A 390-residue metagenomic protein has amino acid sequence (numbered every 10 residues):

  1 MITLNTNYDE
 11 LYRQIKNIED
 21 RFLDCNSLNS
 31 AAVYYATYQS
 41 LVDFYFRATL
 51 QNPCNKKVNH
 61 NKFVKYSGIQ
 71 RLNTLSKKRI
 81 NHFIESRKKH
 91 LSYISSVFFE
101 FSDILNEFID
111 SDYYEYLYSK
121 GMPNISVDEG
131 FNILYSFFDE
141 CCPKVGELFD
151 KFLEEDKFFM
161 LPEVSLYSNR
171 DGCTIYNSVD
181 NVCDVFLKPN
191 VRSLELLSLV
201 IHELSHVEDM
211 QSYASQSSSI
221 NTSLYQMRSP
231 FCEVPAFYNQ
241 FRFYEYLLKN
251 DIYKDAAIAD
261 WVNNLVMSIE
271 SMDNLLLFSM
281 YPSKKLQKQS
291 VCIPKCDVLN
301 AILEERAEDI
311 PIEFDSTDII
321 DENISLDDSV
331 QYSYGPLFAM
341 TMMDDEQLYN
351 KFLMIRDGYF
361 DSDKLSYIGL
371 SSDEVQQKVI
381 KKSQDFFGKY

Functional and structural regions predicted by a protein language model:
M1-Y93: N-terminal helix-rich structural modules
K56-D184: Contiguous, non-catalytic segments that form substrate-binding/exosite surfaces or channel walls
N73-K88, F108-S111, I293-Y390: C-terminal, non-catalytic "cap/extension" segments appended to globular domains
D180-V200: Short pre-active-site segment immediately N-terminal to the catalytic Zn-binding motif
L194-S198, M210-Y238: Post-HEXXH active-site segment of zinc metalloproteases
I201, S205-D209: Short active-site segment of divalent metal-dependent hydrolases/proteases that encodes the spacing between
S223-A257, N264-M267, G335, I368: Post-HExxH zinc-binding segment in Zn-dependent metallohydrolases
E245-I324: Long, amphipathic alpha-helical stalk/connector segments used for oligomerization, subunit docking, or mechanical
